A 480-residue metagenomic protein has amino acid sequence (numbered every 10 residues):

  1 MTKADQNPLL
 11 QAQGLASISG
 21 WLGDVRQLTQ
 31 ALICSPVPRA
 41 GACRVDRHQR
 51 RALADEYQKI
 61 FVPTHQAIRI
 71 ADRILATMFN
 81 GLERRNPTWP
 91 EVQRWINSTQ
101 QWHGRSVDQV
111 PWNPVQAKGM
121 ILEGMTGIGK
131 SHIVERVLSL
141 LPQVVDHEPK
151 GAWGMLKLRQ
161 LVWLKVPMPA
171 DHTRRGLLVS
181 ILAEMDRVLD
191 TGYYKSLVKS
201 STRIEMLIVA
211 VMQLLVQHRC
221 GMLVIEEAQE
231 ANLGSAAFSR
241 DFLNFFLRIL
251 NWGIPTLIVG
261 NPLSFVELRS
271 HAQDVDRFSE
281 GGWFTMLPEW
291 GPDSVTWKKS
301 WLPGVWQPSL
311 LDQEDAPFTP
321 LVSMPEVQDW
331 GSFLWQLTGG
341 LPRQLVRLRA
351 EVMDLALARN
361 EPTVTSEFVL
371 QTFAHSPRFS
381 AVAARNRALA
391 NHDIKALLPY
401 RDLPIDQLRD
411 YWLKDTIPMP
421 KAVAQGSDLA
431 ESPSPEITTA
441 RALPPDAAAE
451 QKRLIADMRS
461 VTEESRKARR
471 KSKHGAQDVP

Functional and structural regions predicted by a protein language model:
M1-K118: Walker A/P-loop-proximal flanking segment of P-loop NTPase domains
T2-A42, Y57, F61, Q217 (+2 more regions): C-terminal alpha-helical "lid" subdomain
A71, P87-P90, R94, T99-R105 (+6 more regions): Mid-core helix/loop region of P-loop NTP-binding domains shared across ATPases and GTPases
Q109-E135: Walker A/P-loop nucleotide-binding motif
E135-S139, V346: The feature captures the helix immediately C-terminal to the Walker
L140-W153, R187: Post-Walker A helix-loop "phosphate-sensing" segment adjacent to the P-loop in P-loop NTPases
G154, L164-H172: A short hydrophobic beta-strand->loop->alpha-helix junction that borders the nucleotide-binding pocket of P-loop NTPases
M212-Q217, G221-M222, E230-S235, D241-D329: The catalytic "switch" region of P-loop NTPases
